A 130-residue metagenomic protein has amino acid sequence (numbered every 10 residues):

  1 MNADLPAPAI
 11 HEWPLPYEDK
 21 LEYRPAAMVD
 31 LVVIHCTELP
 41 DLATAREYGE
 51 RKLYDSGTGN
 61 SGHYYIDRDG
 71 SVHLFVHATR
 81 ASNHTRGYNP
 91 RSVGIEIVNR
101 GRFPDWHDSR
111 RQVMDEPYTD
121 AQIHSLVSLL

Functional and structural regions predicted by a protein language model:
N2-L130: Active-site-adjacent loop/helix surface patches within enzyme catalytic domains that shape the substrate-binding cleft
